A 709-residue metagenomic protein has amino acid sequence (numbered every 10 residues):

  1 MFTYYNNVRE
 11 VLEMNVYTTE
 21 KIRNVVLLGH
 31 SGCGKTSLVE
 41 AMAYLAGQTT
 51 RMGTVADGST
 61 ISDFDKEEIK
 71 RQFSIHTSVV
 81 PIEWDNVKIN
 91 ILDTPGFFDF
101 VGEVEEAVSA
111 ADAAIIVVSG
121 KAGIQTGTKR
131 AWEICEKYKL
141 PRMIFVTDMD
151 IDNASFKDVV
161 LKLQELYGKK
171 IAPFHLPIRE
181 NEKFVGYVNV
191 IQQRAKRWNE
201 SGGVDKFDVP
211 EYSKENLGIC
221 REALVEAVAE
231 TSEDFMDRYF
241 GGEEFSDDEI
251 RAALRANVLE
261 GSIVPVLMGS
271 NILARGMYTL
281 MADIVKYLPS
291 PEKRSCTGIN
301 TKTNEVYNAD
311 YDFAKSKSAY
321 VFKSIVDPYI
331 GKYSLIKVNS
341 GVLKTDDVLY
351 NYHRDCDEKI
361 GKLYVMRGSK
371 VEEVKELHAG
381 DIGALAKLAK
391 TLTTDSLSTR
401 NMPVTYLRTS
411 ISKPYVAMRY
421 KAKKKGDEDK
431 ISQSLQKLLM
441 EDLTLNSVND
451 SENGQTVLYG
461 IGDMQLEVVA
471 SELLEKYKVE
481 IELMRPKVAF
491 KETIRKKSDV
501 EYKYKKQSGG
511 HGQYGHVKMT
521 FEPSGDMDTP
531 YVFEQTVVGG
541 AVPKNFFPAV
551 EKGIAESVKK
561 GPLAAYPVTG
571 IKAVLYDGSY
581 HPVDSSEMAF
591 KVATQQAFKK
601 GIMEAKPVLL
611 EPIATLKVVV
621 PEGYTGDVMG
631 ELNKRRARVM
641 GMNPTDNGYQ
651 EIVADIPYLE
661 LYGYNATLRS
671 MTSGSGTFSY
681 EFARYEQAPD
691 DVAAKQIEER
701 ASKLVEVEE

Functional and structural regions predicted by a protein language model:
F2-E709: Structural and coupling elements of P-loop NTPases
